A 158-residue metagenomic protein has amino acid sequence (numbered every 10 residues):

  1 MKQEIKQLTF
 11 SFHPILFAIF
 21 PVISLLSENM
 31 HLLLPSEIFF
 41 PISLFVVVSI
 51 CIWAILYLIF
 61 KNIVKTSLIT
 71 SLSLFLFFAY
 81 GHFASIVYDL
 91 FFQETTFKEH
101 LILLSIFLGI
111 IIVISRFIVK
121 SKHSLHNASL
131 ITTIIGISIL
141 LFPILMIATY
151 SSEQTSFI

Functional and structural regions predicted by a protein language model:
K2-E153: Transmembrane and membrane-interface helices of multi-pass, inner-membrane envelope-modifying transferases
T155-I158: Soluble catalytic regions of membrane-associated enzymes that act on cell-envelope and secretory-pathway components
